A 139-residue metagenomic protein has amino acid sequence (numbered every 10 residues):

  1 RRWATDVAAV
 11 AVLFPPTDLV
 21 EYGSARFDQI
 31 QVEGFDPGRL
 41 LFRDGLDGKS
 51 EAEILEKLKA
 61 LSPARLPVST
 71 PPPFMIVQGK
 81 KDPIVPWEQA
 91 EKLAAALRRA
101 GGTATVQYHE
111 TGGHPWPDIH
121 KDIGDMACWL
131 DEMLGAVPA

Functional and structural regions predicted by a protein language model:
R1-Q29: Primarily recognizes the serine-hydrolase "nucleophile elbow" in alpha/beta-hydrolase and SGNH/GDSL folds
V10-F14, V77, H109-E110: Alpha/beta-hydrolase-fold catalytic nucleophile elbow
L19, K81-V85, W116: Acidic catalytic loop of the alpha/beta-hydrolase fold
E21-L66: Mobile cap/lid helix-loop segments that gate and shape the active-site cleft of serine hydrolases
P63, P72, P86-A96, K121: Short alpha-helix in the alpha/beta-hydrolase fold that links the catalytic acid
T70, M75-Q78, D82: Short beta-strand/loop motif that positions the catalytic acidic residue of the alpha/beta-hydrolase fold
V106-W116: Histidine-bearing beta->alpha loop at or near hydrolase active sites
H120-A139: Catalytic active-site module of serine/aspartate enzymes centered on a nucleophile-bearing elbow/loop
